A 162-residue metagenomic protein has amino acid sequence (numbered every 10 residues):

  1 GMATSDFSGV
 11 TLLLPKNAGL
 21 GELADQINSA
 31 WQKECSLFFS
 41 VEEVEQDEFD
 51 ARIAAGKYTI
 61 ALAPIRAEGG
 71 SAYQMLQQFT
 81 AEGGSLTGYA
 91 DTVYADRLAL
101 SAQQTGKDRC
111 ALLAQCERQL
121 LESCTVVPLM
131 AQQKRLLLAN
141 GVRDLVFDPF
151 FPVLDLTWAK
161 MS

Functional and structural regions predicted by a protein language model:
G1-A67, K134: Ligand/substrate-recognition segments at binding pockets and active sites
M2-F7, R52-G56, Q74-L100, A131-S162: Short, solvent-exposed loop/beta-turn-alpha elements that line the ligand-binding surface or hinge of extracytoplasmic
S8-A18, T105-C124: Alpha-helical secondary-structure segments
G19-I27, E45, F49, A72 (+2 more regions): Stable alpha-helical elements in mature extracytoplasmic
S29-K33, A102, K107, K160-S162: Conserved C-terminal helix/tail region of periplasmic/extracytoplasmic solute-binding proteins
L76, C124-V126: C-terminal active-site subregion of NodB/CE4 polysaccharide deacetylases
